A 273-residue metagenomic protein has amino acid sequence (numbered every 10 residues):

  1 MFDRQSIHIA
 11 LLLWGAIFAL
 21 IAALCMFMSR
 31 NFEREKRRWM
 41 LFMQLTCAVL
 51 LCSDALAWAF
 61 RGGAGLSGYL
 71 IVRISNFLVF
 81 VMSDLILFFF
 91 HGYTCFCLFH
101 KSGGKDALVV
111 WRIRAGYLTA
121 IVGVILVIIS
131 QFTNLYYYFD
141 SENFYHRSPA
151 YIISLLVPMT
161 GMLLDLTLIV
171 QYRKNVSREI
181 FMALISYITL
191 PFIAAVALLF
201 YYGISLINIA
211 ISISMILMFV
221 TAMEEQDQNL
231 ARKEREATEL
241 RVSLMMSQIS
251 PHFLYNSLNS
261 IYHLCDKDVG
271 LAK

Functional and structural regions predicted by a protein language model:
M1-I21, Y151: Hydrophobic transmembrane alpha-helical segments in integral membrane proteins
F2-S6, L70-M82, N143-L155: Short aromatic-rich membrane-water interface segments that cap or initiate transmembrane helices in multi-pass membrane
L12-N31, K36-Y69, S75-Y93, G116-Q131 (+1 more regions): Hydrophobic alpha-helical transmembrane segments of multi-pass membrane proteins
I21-F27, F89-Y93, L155-N175: Alpha-helical transmembrane segments in multipass membrane proteins, preferentially the mid-helix core
F27-L41, L66, C95-R112, I169-I180: Membrane-interface helix-boundary motifs at transmembrane edges
F89-G92, F96-T160: Membrane-proximal helix-loop-helix units in multi-pass membrane proteins
L168-K233: Interfacial "cap-and-anchor" motif at the non-cytosolic start of specific transmembrane alpha-helices
I207-K273: Two-component histidine phosphotransfer core
